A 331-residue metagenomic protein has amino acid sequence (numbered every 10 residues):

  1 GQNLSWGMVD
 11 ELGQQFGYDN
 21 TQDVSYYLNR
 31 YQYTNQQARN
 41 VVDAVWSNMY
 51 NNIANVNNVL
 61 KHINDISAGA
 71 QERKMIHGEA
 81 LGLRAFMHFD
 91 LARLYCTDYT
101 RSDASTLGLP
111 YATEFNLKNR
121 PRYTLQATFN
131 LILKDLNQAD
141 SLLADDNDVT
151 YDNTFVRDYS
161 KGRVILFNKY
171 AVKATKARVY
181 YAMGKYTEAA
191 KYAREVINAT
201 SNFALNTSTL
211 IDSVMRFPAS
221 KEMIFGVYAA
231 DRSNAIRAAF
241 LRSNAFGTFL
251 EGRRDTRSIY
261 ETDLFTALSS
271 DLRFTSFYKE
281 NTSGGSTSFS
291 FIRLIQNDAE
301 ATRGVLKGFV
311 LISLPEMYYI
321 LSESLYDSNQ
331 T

Functional and structural regions predicted by a protein language model:
G1-E11, L125, F203, D212: Acidic, glycine-rich segments characteristic of secretory precursors and extracytoplasmic regions
D23-Y95, Y123-Q126, L136, S141-L143 (+3 more regions): Conserved, well-structured interaction surfaces
D65-R73, L142-V164: Flexible helix-coil transition and linker loops at the boundaries of alpha-helical arrays
L81, K173-Y180, Y318: TPR/Sel1-like alpha-solenoid repeat signature
L166-F167, E188-L314: Hydrophobic-face positions in mid-chain alpha helices that act as interaction patches
